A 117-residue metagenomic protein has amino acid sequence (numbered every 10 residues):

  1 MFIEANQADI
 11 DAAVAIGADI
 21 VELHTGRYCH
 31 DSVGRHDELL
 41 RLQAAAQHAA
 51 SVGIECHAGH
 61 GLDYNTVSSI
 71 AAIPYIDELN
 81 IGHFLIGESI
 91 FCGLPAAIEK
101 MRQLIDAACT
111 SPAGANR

Functional and structural regions predicted by a protein language model:
M1-A49: Histidine/lysine/aspartate-rich catalytic loop segments that bind and position anionic ligands
F2-N6, G26-Y28, I54-E55, G59-N65 (+1 more regions): Active-site beta-loop-alpha junctions enriched in small/polar residues
N6-I16, A58, L62-I76: Catalytic cores of alpha/beta
Q7, L39, Y64, F91-P95: Electropositive phosphate-/nucleotide-binding environments in soluble metabolic enzymes
I20-D31, P74-L94: Glycine-rich phosphate-binding active-site loops on the catalytic face of alpha/beta enzymes
H36-A58, M101-C109: Alpha-helix-loop-beta-strand connector modules within alpha/beta enzyme cores
G53, N65, T110-R117: Contiguous, function-dense segments enriched for cysteine-driven chemistry and partner/ligand-binding capacity
G87-A113: C-terminal helical cap(s) of enzyme catalytic domains, especially alpha/beta-barrels
